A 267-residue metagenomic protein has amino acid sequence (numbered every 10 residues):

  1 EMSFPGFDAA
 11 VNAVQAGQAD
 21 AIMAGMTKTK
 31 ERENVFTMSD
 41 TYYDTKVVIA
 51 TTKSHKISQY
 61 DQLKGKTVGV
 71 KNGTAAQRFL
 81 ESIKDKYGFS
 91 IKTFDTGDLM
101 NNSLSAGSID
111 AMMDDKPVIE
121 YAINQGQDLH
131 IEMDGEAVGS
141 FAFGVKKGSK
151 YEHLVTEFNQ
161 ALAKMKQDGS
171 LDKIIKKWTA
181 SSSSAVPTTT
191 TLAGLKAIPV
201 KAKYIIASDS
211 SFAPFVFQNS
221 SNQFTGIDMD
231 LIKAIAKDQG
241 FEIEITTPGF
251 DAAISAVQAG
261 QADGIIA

Functional and structural regions predicted by a protein language model:
E1, M26-T27, D44-G97, N101 (+3 more regions): Bilobed "Venus flytrap"/periplasmic-binding protein-like clamshell domains and structurally analogous long
E1, S54-I57, T67, N72-A75 (+3 more regions): Extended ligand-binding regions for polar small-molecule ligands
E1-G25, T93, V200-A267: Extracytoplasmic small-molecule ligand-binding "clamshell" domains of the periplasmic binding protein/Venus flytrap
G6-A10, Q18, I22, Q59 (+10 more regions): Stable alpha-helical elements in mature extracytoplasmic
V14-Q15, L63, S103-S105, F143 (+3 more regions): Hydrophobic residues within well-ordered alpha-helices
M23-V35, R78-K84, S103-V138, D251-S255 (+1 more regions): A ligand-binding cleft/hinge motif common to bilobed small-molecule-binding domains
Y42-T51, K116, E120, N124-Q160 (+2 more regions): Periplasmic-binding protein-like
A75-K92, G126-M133, Q160-V200: Ligand-binding clefts/hinges and TM-proximal coupling segments of bilobed small-molecule sensing domains
